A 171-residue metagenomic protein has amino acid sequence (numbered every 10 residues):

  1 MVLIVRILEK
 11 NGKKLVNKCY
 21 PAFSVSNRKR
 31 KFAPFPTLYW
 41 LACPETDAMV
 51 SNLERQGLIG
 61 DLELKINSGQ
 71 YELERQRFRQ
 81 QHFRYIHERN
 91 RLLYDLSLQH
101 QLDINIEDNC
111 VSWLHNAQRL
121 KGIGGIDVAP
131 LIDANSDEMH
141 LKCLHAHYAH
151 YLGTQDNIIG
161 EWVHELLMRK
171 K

Functional and structural regions predicted by a protein language model:
M1-K171: Preference for intrinsically disordered or flexible, low-complexity segments and adjacent hinge/connector residues
